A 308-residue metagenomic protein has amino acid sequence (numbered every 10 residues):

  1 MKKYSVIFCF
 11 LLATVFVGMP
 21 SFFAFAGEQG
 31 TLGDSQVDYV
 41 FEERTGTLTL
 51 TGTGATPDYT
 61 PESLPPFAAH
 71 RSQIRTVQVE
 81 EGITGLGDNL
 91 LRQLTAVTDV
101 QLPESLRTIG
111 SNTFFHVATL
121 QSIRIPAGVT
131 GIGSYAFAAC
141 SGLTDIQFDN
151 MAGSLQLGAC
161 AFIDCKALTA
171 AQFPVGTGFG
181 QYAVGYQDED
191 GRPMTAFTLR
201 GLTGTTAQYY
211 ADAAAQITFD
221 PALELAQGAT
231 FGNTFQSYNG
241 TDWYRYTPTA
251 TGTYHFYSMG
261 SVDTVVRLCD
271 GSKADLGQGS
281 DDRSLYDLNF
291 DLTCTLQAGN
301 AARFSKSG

Functional and structural regions predicted by a protein language model:
M1-C9: Bacterial N-terminal signal peptides that target proteins for export
G18-E28: Sec-dependent signal peptide cleavage junction
F22, T47-T53, R71-G85, L94-T108 (+4 more regions): Structural signature of tandem-repeat unit edges
Q29, A196-A222: Extracellular/surface-exposed low-complexity segments
G87-L90, G110-T113, G133-A136, A159-A161: Consensus positions within tandem repeat domains that build extended binding/scaffold surfaces
A222-T230: Predominantly extracellular/luminal regions of secreted and cell-surface proteins, especially disulfide-bonded
F235-G308: Acidic, Ser/Thr/Pro-rich low-complexity intrinsically disordered segments
